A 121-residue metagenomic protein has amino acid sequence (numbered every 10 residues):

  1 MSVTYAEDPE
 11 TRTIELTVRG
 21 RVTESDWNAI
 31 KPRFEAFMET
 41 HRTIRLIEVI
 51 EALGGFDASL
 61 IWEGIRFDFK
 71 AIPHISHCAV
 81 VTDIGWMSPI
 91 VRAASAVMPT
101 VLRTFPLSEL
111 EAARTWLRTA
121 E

Functional and structural regions predicted by a protein language model:
M1-E121: Amphipathic, Lys/Arg-enriched alpha-helical "gate/interface" segment within cytosolic domains that mediates
